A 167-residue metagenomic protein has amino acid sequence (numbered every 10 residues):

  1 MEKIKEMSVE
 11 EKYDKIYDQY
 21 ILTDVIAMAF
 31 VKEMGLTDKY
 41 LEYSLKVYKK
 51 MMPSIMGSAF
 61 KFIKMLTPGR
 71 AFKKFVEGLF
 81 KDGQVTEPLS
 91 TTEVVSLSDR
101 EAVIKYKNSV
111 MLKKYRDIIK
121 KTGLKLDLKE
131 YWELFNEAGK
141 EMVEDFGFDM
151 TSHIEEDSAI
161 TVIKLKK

Functional and structural regions predicted by a protein language model:
M1-Y131, E141-E144, D149-E156, K166-K167: N-terminal accessory segment detector
F135: Active-site glycine-rich loop that binds ribose-phosphate moieties when present
S158-V162: A beta-hairpin/wing motif
